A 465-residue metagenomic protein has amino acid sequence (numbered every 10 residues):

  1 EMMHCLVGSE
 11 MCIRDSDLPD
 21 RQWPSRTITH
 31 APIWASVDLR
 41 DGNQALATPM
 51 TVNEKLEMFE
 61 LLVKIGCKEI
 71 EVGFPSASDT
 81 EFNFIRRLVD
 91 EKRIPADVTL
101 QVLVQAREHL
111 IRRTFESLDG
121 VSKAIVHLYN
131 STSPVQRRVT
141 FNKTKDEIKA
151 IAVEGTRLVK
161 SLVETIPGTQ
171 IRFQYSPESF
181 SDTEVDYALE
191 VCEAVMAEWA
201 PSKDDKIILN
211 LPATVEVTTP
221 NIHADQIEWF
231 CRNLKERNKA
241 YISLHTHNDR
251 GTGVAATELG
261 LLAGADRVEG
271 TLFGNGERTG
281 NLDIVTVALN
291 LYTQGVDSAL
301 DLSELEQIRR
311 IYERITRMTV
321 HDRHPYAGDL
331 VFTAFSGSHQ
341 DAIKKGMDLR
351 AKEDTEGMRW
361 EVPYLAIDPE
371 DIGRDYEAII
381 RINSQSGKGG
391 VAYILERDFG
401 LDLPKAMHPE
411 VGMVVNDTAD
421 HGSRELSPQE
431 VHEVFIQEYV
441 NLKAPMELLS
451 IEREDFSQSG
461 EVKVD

Functional and structural regions predicted by a protein language model:
E1-G8, I13: Single conserved hydrophobic/aromatic residue that forms the stacking wall/gate of nucleotide- or nucleobase-binding
R14-A35: Conserved oxyanion/phosphate-binding beta-strand-loop segments in alpha/beta enzyme cores
W34, M50-K68, I85, D90-E91 (+3 more regions): Alpha/beta enzyme core
D41, A45-L46, P75-D79, S133-V135 (+4 more regions): Short, small-residue-enriched loops and turns at beta-alpha junctions that line or gate enzyme active sites
E57-R87, E356-D465: Terminal or standalone catalytic/regulatory effector modules within metabolic enzymes and repeat proteins
V102, T114, L291-E353: Phosphate/diphosphate-binding loops
Q174-S176, E304-E313, D322-H339, H408-T418 (+2 more regions): A glycine-rich phosphate-binding loop feature that marks nucleotide/adenosyl-phosphate handling sites
A263-L282: Glycine-rich phosphate-binding active-site loops on the catalytic face of alpha/beta enzymes
